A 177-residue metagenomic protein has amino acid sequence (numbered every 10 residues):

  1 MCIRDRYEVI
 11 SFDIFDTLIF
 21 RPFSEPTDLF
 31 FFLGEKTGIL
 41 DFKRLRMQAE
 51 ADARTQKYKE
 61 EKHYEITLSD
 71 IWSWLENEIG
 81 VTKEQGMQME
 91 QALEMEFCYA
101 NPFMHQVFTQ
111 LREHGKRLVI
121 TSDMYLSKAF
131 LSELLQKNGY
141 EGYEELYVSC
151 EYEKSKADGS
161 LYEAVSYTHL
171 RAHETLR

Functional and structural regions predicted by a protein language model:
M1-I3, H169-R177: Single conserved hydrophobic/aromatic residue that forms the stacking wall/gate of nucleotide- or nucleobase-binding
R4-L45: Active-site neighborhood of HAD-like aspartate-dependent phosphohydrolases
Y7, G115, Y143-E144: Short, well-ordered alpha-helix to beta-strand connector turns
L18-F20, C98-A100, L126-A129, E153-K156 (+1 more regions): Flexible loop/turn segments at secondary-structure boundaries
L33-M89: A metal-dependent, Asp-based hydrolase signature
E65-S69, G80, Q91-V119: Short, acidic loop-to-helix structural element flanking the phosphoryl-transfer center in phosphate-processing enzymes
Q88-E96, Y147-E153: Glycine-rich phosphate-binding "P-loop"
T121, Y125-L170: Substrate-recognition "cap/lid" segment bordering the active-site pocket of phosphatases
